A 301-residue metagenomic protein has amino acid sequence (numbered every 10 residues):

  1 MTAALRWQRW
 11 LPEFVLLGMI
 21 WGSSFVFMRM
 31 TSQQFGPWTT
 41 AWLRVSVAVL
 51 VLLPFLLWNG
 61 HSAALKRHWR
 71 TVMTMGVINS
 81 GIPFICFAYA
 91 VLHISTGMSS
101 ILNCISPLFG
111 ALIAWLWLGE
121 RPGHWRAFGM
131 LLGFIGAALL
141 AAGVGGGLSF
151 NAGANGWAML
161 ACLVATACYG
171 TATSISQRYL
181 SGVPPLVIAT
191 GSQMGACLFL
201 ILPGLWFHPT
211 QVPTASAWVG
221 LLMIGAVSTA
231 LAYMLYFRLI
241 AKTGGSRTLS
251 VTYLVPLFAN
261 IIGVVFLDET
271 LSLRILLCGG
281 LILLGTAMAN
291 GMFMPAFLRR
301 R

Functional and structural regions predicted by a protein language model:
M1-W42, Y89, L148-R178, R300-R301: Glycine-/small-residue-enriched transmembrane alpha-helix faces in small-molecule transporters and effluxers
F14-V15, R67-G76, P122-I135, V183-S192 (+1 more regions): Cytoplasmic-side transmembrane-helix entry/capping segments in multi-pass membrane proteins
M19-I20, S24-F25, L53-N103, L139 (+1 more regions): Specific transmembrane alpha-helical segments of multi-pass solute transporters/efflux pumps, especially DMT/EamA
S23, F27-M30, Q34, A48-K66 (+8 more regions): Membrane-interface helix-cap regions at the ends of transmembrane helices in multi-pass membrane proteins
T31, T40, R44, A90 (+8 more regions): Hydrophobic/aromatic residues within transmembrane alpha-helices of multi-pass small-molecule transporters
A41-L43, S80, F84, M98-I105 (+2 more regions): Helix-helix packing/entry segments at the starts of transmembrane helices
L52, G110-L112, L116, G147-F207 (+2 more regions): Transmembrane alpha-helical segments that form core, pore/gating elements of small-molecule transporters/exporters
L52, M73, I113, P122-G145 (+3 more regions): Hydrophobic transmembrane alpha-helices of multi-pass small-molecule transport proteins
